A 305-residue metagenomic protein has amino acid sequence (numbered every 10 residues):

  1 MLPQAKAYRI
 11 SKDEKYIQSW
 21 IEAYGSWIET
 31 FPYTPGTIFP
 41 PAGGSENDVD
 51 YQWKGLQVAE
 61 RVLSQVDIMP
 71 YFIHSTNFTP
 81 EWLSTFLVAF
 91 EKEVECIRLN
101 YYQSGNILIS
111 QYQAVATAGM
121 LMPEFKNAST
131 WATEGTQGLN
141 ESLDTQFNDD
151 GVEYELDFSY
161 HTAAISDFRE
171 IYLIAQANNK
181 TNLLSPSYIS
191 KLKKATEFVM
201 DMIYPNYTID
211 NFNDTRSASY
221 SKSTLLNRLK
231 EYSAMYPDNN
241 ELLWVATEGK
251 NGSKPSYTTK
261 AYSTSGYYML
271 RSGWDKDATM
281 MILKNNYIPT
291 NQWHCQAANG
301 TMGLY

Functional and structural regions predicted by a protein language model:
M1-K193: Aromatic-lined, polymer-binding surfaces characteristic of secreted/periplasmic polysaccharide-degrading enzymes
V152-Y305: Carbohydrate-active enzyme catalytic cores, enriched for enzymes that act on polyanionic acidic polysaccharides
